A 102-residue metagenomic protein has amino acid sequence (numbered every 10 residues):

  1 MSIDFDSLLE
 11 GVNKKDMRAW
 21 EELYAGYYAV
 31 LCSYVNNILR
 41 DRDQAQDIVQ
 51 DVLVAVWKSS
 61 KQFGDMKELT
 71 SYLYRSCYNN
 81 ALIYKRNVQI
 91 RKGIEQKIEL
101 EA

Functional and structural regions predicted by a protein language model:
M1, D65-M66: Residue-level signature of the cytosolic catalytic core of signaling kinases
M1-V30, N37: N-terminal module of bacterial RNA polymerase sigma factors
S2-F5, I83, R91-A102: Internal acidic/polar
K15-D16, D41, E68: Acidic/polar helix N-cap motif
A19, Q44, Y72: Two-component histidine kinase catalytic core, primarily the HATPase_c
S33, D47-V54, K58, K67-N79: Structural recognition of an alpha-helix C-terminal capping motif at a helix-to-coil junction
K61-G64, Y78-E95: Arg/Lys-rich amphipathic alpha helix in sigma70-family domain 2
